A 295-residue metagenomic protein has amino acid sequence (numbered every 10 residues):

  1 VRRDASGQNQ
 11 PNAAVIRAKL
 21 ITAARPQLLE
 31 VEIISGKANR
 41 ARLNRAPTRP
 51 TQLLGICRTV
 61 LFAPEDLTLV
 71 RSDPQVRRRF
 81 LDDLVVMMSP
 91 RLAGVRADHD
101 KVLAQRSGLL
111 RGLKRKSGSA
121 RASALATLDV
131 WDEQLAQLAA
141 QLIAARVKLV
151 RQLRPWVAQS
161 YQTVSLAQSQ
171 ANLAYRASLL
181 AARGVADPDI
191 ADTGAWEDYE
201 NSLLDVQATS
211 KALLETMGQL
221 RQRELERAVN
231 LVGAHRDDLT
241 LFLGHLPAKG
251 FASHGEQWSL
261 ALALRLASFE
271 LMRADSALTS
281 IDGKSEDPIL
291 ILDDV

Functional and structural regions predicted by a protein language model:
V1-T68, P74-V76, F80-L92, W156-Q162 (+1 more regions): Nucleotide-state sensing region of NTPase/ATPase domains
D4-G7, S119-L292: Conserved NTPase motor "head" modules and their coupling/switch loops across ABC/AAA+ ATPases, GTPases, and GHKL ATPases
R25-Q27, P50, R115, A182 (+1 more regions): Intrinsically disordered, low-complexity acidic/polar segments
P47-I56, A63-Q137, A177: A conserved P-loop NTPase coupling/switch region
